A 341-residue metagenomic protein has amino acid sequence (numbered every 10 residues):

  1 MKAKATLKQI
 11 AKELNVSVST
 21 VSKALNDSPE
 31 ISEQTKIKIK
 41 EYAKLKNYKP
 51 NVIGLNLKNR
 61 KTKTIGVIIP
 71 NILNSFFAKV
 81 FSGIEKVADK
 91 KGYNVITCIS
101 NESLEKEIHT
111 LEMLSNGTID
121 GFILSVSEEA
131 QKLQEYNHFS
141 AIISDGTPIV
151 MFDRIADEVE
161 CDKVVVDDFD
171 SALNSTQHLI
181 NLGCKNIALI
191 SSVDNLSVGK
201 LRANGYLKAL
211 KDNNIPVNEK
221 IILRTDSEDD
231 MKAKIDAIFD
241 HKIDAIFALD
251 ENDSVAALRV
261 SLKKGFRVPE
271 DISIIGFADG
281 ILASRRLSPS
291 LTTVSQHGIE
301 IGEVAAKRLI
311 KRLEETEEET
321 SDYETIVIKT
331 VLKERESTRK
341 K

Functional and structural regions predicted by a protein language model:
M1-K2, T6, R60-Q177, A237-H241: Alpha-helical recognition/docking segments in bacterial nutrient-uptake and carbohydrate-utilization systems
M1-K63, R339: N-terminal helix-turn-helix DNA-binding module of bacterial transcription factors
F76-K90, S171-S175, S197-P216, A256 (+2 more regions): Short, solvent-exposed amphipathic alpha-helices that sit in or adjacent to ligand/effector-binding or catalytic
A88-I99, L189, L207-E228: Short beta-strand elements in bilobed, periplasmic/extracellular small-molecule ligand-binding domains
D162-L189, N204, S227-D236, S254 (+1 more regions): Hydrophobic alpha-helical segments within soluble ligand-binding/sensing domains
L173-I215, E318, D322-T338: An alpha-beta-alpha
N186, V217-K220, V268-I274: Short acidic capping loops at alpha-helix termini that bridge into adjacent secondary structure
K234-K341: Flexible loop/turn connectors
